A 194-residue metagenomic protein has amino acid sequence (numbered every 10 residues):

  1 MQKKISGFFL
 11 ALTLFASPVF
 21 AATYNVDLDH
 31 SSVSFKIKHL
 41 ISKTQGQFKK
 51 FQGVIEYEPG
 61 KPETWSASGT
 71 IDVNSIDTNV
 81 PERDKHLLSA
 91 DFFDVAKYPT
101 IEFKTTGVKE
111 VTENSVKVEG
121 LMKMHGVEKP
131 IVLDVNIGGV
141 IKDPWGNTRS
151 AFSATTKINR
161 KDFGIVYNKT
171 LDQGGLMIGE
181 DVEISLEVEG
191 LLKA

Functional and structural regions predicted by a protein language model:
M1-F9: Bacterial N-terminal signal peptides that target proteins for export
A11, A16-P18: N-terminal signal peptide c-region/cleavage motif recognized by signal peptidases
F20-A194: Low-complexity, acidic/polar, glycine-enriched regions of mature
